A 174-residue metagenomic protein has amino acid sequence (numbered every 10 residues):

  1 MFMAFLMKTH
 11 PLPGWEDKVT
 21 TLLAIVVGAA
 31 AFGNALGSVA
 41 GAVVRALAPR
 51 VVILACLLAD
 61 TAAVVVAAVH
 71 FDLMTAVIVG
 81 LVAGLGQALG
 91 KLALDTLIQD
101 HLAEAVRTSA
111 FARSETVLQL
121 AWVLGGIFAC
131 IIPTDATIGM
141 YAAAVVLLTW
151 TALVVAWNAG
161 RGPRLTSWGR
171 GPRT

Functional and structural regions predicted by a protein language model:
M1-A35: A single, central transmembrane helix in multi-pass transporters
K8-H10, V123-A143: Transmembrane alpha-helix termini and helix-breaking/packing motifs in multi-pass membrane transporters
T20, L102-T116: Loop-to-transmembrane helix entry/capping segments in MFS-fold secondary transporters and related SLC/MFSD carriers
G28-F32, L81, L85, A112-L120 (+1 more regions): Transmembrane alpha-helical cores of Major Facilitator Superfamily
N34-R50, P133: Helix-to-loop junctions at the C-terminal end of transmembrane segments in multipass secondary transporters
R50-G90: C-terminal transmembrane helical hairpin of 12-TM major facilitator-type secondary transporters
L89-L102: Intracellular juxtamembrane helix-capping segments at the cytosolic ends of symmetry-related transmembrane helices
A142-T174: Multi-pass alpha-helical transporter architecture, strongest for 12-TM Major Facilitator/SLC carriers used
